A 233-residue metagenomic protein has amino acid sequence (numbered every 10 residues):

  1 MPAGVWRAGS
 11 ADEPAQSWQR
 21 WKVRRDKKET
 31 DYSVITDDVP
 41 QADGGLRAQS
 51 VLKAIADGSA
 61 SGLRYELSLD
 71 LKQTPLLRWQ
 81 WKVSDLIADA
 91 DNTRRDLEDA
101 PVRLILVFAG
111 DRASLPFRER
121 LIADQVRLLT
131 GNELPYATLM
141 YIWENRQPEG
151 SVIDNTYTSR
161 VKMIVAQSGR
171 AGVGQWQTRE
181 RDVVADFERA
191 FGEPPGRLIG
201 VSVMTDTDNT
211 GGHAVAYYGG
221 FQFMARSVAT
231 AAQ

Functional and structural regions predicted by a protein language model:
M1-G9, Q49, V152-E180, S227-Q233: Activation corresponds to long, low-complexity, non-globular regions
M1-K27, F117-D124, Q233: Extracellular carbohydrate-recognition regions
T30-G62: Short carbohydrate-recognition loop motifs
K53-T74, L86-D89, T158-Q167: Secreted extracellular polysaccharide-interacting domains
Q73-R127: Extracellular-facing segments of soluble proteins and assemblies that are Gly/Ser/Thr-biased and enriched in aromatics
D99, A109-Y157: Extracellular/luminal beta-rich ligand-recognition and adhesion surfaces characterized by aromatic-Gly/Pro-enriched
V102-L104, S159-G169, V173-G211: Extracellular beta-strand ligand-recognition surfaces/modules
V201, F221-F223: Extracellular beta-strand elements of beta-rich domains used for carbohydrate recognition/degradation or cell-matrix
